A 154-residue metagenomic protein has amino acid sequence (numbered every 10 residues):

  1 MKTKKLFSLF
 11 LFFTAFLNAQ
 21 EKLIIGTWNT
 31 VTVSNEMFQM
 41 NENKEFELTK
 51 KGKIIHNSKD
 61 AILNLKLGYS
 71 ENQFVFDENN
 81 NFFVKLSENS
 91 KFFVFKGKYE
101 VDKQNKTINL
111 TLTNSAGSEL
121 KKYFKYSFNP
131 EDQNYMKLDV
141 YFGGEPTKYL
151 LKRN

Functional and structural regions predicted by a protein language model:
M1-I24: Bacterial Sec-dependent N-terminal signal peptides
A19-K96, E100-N154: Lipid interaction determinants
